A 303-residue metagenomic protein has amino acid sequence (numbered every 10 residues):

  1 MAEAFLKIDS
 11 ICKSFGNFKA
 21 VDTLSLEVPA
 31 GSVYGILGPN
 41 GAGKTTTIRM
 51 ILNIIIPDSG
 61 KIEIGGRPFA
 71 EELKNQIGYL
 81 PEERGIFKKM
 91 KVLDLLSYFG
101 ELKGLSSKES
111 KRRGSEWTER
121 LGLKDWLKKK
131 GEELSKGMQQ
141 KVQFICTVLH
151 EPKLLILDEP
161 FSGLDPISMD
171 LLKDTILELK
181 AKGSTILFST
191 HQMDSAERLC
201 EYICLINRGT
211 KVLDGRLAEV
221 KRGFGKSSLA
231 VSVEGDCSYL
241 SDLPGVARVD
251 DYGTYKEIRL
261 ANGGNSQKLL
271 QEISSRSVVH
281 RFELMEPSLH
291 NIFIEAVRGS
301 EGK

Functional and structural regions predicted by a protein language model:
M1-C12, G299-K303: ABC-family P-loop ATPase nucleotide-binding domain
E3-L6, K13-N207, L213: ABC transporter nucleotide-binding domains
A20, F69, S195, V212 (+3 more regions): Short phosphate-engaging motifs
V92, L217, E286-L289: Structural motif detector for alpha-helix initiation sites
L96, K111, S115-T118, D170 (+4 more regions): Generic structural signal for individual residues within well-ordered alpha-helical segments across diverse proteins
K173-A261: ABC transporter nucleotide-binding domain
K226-G299, K303: Short, charged/small-residue-rich alpha-helical element at the C-terminal edge of ABC transporter nucleotide-binding
